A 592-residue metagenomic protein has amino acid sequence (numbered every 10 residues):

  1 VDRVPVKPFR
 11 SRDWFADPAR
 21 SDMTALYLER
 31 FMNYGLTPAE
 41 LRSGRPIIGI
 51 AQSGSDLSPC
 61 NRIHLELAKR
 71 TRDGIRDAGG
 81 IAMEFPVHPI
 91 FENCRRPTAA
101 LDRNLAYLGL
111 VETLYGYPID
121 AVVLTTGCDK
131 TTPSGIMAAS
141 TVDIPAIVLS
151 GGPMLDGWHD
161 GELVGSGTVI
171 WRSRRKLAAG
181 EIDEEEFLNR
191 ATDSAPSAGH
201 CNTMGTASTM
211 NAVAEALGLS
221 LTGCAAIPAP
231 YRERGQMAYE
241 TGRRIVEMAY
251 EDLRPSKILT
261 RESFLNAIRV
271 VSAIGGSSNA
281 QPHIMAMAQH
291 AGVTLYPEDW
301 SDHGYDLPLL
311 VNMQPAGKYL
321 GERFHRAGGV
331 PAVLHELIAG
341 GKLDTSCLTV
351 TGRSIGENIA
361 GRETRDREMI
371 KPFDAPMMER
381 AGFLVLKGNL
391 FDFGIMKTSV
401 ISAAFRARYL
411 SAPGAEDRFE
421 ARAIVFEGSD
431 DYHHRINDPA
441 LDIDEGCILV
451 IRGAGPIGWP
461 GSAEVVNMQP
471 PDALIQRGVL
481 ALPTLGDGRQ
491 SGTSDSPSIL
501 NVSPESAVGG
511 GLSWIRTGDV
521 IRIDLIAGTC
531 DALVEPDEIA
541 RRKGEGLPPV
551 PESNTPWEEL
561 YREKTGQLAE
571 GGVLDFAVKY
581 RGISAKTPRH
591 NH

Functional and structural regions predicted by a protein language model:
D2-C60, L67-V87, N93, A99 (+4 more regions): Catalytic or ion-coupling anion/metal-binding cores of large enzyme and transporter domains
R95-D120, G509: Aromatic/His-enriched, Gly/Pro-containing loop or helix-boundary segments that lie immediately adjacent to catalytic
L114-G135, A146-S150: A short, small-residue-rich loop immediately preceding and capping a beta-strand
